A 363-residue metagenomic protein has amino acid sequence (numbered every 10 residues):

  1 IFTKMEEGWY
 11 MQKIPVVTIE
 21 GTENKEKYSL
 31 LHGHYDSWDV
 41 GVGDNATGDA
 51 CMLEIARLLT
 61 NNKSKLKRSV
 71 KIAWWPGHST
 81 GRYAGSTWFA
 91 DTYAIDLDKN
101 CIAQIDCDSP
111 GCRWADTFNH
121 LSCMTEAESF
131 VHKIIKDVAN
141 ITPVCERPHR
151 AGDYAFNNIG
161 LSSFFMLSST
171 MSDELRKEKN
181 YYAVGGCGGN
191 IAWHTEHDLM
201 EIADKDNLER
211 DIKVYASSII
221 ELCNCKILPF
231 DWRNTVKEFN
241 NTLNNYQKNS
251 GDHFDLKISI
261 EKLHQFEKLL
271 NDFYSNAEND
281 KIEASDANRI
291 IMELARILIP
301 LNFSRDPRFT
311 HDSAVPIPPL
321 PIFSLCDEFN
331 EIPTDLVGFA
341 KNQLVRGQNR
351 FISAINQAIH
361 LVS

Functional and structural regions predicted by a protein language model:
I1-G43, L53-S64: Soluble metallo-hydrolase cores and metallopeptidase-like ectodomains found primarily in the secretory/periplasmic
F2-E6, D36-N45, A115-S122, I141-E146 (+1 more regions): Second-shell loop/turn segments in exported
N24, P76-A192, G251-L298: Metal-dependent peptidase/peptidase-like ectodomains
S29-H32, K67-P76, K99-D106, R233-N234: Beta-strand segments within the central parallel beta-sheet cores of soluble alpha/beta enzyme folds
L53-N61, K133, S217-E221: Short glycine/serine- and small hydrophobic-enriched flexible loop segments
L59-Y83: Short helix-loop-beta-strand segments that form the rim/entrance of peptidase-like active sites
R68-K71, D173-N240, F329-S363: His/Asp/Glu-rich mid-to-C-terminal helical/loop segments that flank catalytic regions of hydrolases
S285-S363: C-terminal amphipathic alpha-helical interaction region
